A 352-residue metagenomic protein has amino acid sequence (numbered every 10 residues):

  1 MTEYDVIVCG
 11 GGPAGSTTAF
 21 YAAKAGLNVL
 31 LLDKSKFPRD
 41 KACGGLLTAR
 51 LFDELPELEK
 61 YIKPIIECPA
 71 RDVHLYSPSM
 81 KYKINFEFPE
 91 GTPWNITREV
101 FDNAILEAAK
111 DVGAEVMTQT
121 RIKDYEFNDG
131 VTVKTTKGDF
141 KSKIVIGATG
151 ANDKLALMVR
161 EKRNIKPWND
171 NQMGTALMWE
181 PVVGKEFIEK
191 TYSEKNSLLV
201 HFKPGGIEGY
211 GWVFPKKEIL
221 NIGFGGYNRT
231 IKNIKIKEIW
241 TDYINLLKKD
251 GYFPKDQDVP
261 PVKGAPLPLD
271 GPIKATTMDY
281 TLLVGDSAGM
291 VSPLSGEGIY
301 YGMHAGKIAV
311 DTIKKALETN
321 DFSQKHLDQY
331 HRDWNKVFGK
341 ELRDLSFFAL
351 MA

Functional and structural regions predicted by a protein language model:
M1-A14: Beta1/beta-strand and adjacent pyrophosphate-binding region of the FAD-binding site in flavoprotein oxidoreductases
I7, A23-C43: Glycine-rich FAD pyrophosphate-binding loop
A14, F37, N152: Conserved Rossmann-like nucleotide-cofactor binding loop
P38-L75: N-terminal FAD cofactor-binding segment of flavoenzymes
M80-I96, K216-R229: Helix-loop-beta segment of a Rossmann-like dinucleotide-binding subdomain
A108-D250: Predominantly flavin-linked oxidoreductase catalytic cores and closely associated redox partners
D124, I207, N228-T312, E318: FAD/FMN-dependent oxidoreductases across multiple families
K314-A352: C-terminal helical "tail/cap" subdomain of flavin- and related membrane-associated enzymes
